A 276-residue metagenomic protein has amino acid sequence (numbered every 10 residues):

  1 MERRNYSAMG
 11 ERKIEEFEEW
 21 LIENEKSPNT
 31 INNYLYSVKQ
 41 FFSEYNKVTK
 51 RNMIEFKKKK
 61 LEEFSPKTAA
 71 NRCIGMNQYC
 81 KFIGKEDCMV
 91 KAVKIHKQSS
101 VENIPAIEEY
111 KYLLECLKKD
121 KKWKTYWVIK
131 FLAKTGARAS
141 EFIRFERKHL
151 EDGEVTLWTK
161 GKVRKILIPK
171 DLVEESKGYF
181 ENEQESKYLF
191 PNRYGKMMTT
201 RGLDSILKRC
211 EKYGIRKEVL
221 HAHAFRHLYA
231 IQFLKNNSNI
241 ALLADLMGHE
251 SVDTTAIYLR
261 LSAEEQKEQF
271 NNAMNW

Functional and structural regions predicted by a protein language model:
M1-W276: Conserved catalytic core of the tyrosine transesterase superfamily
